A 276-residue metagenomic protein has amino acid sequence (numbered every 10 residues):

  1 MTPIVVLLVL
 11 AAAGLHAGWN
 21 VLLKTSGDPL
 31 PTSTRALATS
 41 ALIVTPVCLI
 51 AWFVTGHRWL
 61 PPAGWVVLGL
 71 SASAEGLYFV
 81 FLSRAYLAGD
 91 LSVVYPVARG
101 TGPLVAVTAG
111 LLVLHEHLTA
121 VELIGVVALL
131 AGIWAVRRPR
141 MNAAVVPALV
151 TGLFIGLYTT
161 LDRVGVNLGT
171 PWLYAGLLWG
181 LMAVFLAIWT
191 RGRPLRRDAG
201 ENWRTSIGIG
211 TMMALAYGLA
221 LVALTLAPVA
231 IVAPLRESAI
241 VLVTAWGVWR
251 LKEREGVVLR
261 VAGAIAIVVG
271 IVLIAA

Functional and structural regions predicted by a protein language model:
M1-T34, L77, W134, R140-L173 (+1 more regions): Glycine-/small-residue-enriched transmembrane alpha-helix faces in small-molecule transporters and effluxers
I4-L10, T45-C48, W52-F81, A98-R99 (+2 more regions): Loop-to-transmembrane-helix transition segments
A11-L15, D28-F79, A128-G132, Y174-P194 (+1 more regions): Transmembrane alpha-helices of multi-pass small-molecule transport proteins
A13-G18, T45, A72-V80, G100-T108 (+7 more regions): Hydrophobic/small/kink-forming positions within alpha-helical transmembrane segments of polytopic membrane proteins
G27-T39, L87-G102, E122-V126, N142-L153 (+2 more regions): Cytoplasmic-side transmembrane-helix entry/capping segments in multi-pass membrane proteins
D28-T32, F81-V97, H117, N167-Y174 (+2 more regions): Structural motif at transmembrane-helix junctions in multi-pass transporters
V44, V107-L111, L118-R137, W246 (+1 more regions): Hydrophobic transmembrane alpha-helices of multi-pass small-molecule transport proteins
W52-A63, E116-L118, T160-L173, L195-D198 (+1 more regions): Membrane-interface helix termini and inter-helical loops of multi-pass transporters
